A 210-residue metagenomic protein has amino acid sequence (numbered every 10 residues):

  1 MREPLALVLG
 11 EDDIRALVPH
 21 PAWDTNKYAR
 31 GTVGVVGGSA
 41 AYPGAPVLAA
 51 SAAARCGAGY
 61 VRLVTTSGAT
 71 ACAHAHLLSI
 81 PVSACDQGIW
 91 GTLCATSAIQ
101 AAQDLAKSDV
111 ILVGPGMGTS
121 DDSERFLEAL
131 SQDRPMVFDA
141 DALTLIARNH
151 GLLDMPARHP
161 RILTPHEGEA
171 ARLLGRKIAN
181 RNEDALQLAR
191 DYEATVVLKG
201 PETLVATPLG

Functional and structural regions predicted by a protein language model:
M1-P135, T144-I162, E167, A171-G210: Small-residue (G/A/S/T)-rich helix-start motifs and N-terminal tracts that mark the onset
